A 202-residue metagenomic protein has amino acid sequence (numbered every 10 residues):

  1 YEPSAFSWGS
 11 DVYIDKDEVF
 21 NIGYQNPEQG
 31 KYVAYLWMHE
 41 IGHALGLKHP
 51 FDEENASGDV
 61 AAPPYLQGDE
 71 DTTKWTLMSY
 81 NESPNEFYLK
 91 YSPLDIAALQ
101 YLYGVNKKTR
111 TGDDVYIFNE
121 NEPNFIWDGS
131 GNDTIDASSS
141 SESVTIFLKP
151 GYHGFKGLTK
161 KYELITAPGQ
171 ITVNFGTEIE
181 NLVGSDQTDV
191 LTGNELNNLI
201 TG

Functional and structural regions predicted by a protein language model:
Y1-G30, A34, S83-G202: Glycine- and aspartate-rich repeat motifs characteristic of hemolysin/RTX-like Ca2+-binding segments in secreted
Y1-S4, K31-S92: The catalytic-center signature of Zn2+-dependent metalloproteases
